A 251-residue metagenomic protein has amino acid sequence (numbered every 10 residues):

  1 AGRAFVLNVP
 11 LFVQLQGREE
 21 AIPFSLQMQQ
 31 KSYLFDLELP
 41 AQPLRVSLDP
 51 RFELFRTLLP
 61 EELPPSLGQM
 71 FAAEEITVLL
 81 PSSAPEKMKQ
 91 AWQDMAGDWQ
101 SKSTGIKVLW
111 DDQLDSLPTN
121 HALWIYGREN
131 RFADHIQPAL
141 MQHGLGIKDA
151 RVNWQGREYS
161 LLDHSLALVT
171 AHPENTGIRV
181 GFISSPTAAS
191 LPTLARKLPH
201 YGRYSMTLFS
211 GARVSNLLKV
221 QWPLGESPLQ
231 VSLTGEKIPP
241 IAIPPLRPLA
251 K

Functional and structural regions predicted by a protein language model:
A1-D49: Beta-strand-rich binding/interaction modules
V13, V46, E53, A242 (+1 more regions): A generic alpha-helix propensity feature with a strong bias for hydrophobic helices
G17-E19, S32, A41-P43, F52-L54 (+3 more regions): Residues that cap or initiate secondary-structure elements
A21-P23, R56-L58, D134, T193: Short acidic, gly/pro-rich beta-turn/loop elements at beta-sheet edges and active-site/ligand-binding grooves
D49-L63, A189-S190: Short acidic/polar inter-strand loop motif in beta-rich domains
P64-K251: Solvent-exposed alpha-helical segments and adjacent loops that form catalytic or protein-interaction surfaces
